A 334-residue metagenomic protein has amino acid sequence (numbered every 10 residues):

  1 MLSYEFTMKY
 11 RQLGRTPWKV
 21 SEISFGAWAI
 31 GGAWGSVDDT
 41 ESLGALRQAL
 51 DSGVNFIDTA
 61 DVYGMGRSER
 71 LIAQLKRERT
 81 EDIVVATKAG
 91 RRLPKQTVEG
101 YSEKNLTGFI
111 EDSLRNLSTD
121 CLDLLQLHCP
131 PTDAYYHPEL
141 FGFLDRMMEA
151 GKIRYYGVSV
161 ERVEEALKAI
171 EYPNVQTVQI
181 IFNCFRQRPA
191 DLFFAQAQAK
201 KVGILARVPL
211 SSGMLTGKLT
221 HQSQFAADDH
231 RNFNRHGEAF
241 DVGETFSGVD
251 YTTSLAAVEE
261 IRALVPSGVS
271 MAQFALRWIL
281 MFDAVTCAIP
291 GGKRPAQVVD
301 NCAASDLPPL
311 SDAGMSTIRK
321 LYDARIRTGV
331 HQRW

Functional and structural regions predicted by a protein language model:
L2-I83: N-terminal binding-site loop/beta-alpha segment at the start of enzyme catalytic domains that lines or forms
E5, P130-K320: Beta/alpha (TIM)-barrel catalytic core signal, keyed to glycine-rich beta->alpha loops juxtaposed to Asp/Glu that bind
E22, F56, C121-L124, R154-Y155 (+2 more regions): Residues at the N-termini of beta-strands
W28-T40, R92-T107, T132-D133: Active-site mouth loops of central-metabolism enzymes
G35-S36, A60-E69, L93, T132-Y136 (+1 more regions): Acidic-and-aromatic substrate-binding clefts and catalytic sites of carbohydrate-active enzymes
V37-A49, Y101-L117, E161-K168: Short, acidic/polar
D82-P94: A short, structured active-site edge motif that brings together acidic residues
L114-D133: Active-site groove signature of glycoside hydrolases
